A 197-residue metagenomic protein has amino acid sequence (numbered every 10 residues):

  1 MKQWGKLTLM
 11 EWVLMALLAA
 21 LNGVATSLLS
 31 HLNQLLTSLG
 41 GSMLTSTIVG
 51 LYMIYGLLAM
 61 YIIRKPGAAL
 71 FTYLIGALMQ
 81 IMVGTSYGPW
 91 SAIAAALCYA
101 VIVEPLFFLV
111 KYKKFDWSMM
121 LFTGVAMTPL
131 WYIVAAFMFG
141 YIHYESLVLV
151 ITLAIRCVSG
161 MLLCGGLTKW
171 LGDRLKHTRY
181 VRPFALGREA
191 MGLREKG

Functional and structural regions predicted by a protein language model:
K2-Y61: Hydrophobic transmembrane alpha-helices
Q3-L9, L109-D116: Membrane-interface helix-boundary motifs at transmembrane edges
W12-L17, G50, I54, P66-L74 (+3 more regions): Hydrophobic alpha-helical transmembrane segments
L18-T26, Y55-G56, Q80, Y99 (+4 more regions): Alpha-helical transmembrane segments of multipass membrane proteins
L35, A77-P105: Interfacial aromatic-anchored transmembrane helix boundaries in multi-pass membrane proteins
G41, K113-G197: Membrane-embedded alpha-helical hairpins and interfacial helices in multi-pass inner-membrane proteins
T45-Y55, L74-L78, A96-I102: Hydrophobic alpha-helical segments embedded in the membrane of multi-pass proteins
V49-R64, A68-A69, I102-F107: Generic transmembrane alpha-helix motif of multi-pass integral membrane proteins
